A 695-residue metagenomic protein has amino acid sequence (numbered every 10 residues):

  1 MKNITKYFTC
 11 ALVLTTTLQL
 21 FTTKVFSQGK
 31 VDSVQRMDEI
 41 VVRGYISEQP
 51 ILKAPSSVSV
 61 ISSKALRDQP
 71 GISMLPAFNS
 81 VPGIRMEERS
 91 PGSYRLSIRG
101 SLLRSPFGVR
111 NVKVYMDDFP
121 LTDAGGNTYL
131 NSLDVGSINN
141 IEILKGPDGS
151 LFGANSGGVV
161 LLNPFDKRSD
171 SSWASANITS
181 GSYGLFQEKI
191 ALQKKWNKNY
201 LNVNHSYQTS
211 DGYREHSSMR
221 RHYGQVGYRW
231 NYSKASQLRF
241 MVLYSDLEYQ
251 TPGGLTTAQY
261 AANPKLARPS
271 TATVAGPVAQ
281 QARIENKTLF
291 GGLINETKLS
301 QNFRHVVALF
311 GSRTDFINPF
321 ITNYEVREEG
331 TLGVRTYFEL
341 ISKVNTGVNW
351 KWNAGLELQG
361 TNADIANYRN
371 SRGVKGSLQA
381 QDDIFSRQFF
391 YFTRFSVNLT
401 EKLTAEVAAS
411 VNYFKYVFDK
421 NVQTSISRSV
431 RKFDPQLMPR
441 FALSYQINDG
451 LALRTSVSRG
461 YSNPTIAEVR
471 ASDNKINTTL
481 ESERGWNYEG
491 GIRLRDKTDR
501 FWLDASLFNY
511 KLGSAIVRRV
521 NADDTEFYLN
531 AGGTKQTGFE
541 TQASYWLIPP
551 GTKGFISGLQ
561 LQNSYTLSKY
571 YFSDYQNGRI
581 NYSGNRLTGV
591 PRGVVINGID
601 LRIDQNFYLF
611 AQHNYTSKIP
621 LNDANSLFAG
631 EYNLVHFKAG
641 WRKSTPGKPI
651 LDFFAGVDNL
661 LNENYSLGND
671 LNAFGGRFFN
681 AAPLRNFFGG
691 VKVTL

Functional and structural regions predicted by a protein language model:
Q28-A65: Short, acidic, small-residue-rich periplasmic hinge/interaction motif at the N-terminus of Gram-negative outer-membrane
M74-A77, L96-S97, V112-Y115, Y129-N131 (+3 more regions): N-terminal periplasmic accessory domains that precede and gate Gram-negative outer-membrane beta-barrel machines
L75-F119: Extracytoplasmic beta-strand/coil segments of soluble accessory domains associated with Gram-negative outer-membrane
F119-K145: Short acidic/polar hinge/loop motifs at secondary-structure boundaries that mediate gating or recognition
H216, N231-Y232, F395, T455 (+3 more regions): Conserved C-terminal beta-signal and adjacent last beta-strands/turns of outer-membrane beta-barrel proteins
A235-S245, Q280-Q423, L503-L507, A543 (+1 more regions): Face-selective signature of the C-terminal outer-membrane beta-barrel domain
R304-G311, F316, Q446, A452-S458 (+3 more regions): Membrane-embedded beta-barrel scaffold of Gram-negative outer-membrane proteins
Y413, N509-K511, L529-L621: Gram-negative outer-membrane beta-barrel transporters
